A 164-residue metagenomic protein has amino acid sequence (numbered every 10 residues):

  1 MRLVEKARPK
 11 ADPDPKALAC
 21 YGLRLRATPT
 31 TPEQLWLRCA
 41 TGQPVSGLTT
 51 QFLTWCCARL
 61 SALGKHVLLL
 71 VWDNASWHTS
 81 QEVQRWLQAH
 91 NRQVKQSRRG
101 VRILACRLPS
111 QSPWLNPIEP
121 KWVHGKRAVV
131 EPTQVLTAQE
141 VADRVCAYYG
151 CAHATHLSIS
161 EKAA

Functional and structural regions predicted by a protein language model:
M1-W55: Extended, low-complexity cationic-aromatic segments
V4-D12, H90-P120, T133: RNase H-like polynucleotidyl transferase catalytic core
A17-L18, H66, V101-L104: Short glycine-/polar-rich loops that comprise or flank the Walker A/P-loop and associated switch/sensor motifs
G22-R26, D73, N116, V141: Generic structural signal for small/hydrophobic residues in well-ordered secondary structure, especially within
R26-T30, A75-H78, S110-W114, A128: Short, solvent-exposed loop/turn segments at secondary-structure junctions
T49-L69: Short, basic/hydrophobic alpha-helical segments
K65-T79, L108, N116: Acidic/histidine-rich, metal-coordinating catalytic segments
R102, Q111, L115-A164: C-terminal anion-handling pockets and recognition modules
